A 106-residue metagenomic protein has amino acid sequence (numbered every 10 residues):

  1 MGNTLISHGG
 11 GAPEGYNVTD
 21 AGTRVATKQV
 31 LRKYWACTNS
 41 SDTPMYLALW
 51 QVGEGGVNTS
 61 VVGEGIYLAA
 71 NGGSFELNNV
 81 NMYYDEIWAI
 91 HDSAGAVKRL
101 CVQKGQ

Functional and structural regions predicted by a protein language model:
L5-V30: Surface-exposed ligand/attachment interfaces on beta-rich extracellular proteins
A21, G63-E64, A70-G73: Tight coil/turn sites that cap or link beta-strands
A26, A69-Y84: Beta-sandwich interaction modules
L31-Y34, P44, Y84-D85: Short, surface-exposed beta-edge/turn micro-motifs
A36-S41, H91: Asparagine-centered strand-capping/turn motif at beta-strand->loop junctions
C37-T38, A48-W50, L68-A69, N78: Beta-strand-rich, repetitive solenoid scaffolds
S40-E64, L100-V102: Short, surface-exposed beta-strand/strand-loop-strand elements in extracellular ectodomains
Y84-Q106: Terminal connector regions
